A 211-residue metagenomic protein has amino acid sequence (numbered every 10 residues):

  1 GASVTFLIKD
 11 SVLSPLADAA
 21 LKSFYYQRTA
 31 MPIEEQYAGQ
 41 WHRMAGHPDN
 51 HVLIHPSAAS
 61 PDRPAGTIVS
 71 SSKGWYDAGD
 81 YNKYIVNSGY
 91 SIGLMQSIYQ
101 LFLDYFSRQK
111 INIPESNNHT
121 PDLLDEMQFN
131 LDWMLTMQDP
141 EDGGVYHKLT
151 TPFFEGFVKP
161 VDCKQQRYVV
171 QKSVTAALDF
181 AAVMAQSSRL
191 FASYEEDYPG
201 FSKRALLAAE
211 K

Functional and structural regions predicted by a protein language model:
G1-S23: Extended acidic/polar, glycine-enriched regions that form or flank non-catalytic beta-rich accessory modules
V12, I98-L101, W133, P140: Short loop/turn segments at secondary-structure transitions that flank enzyme active sites
Y25-N87, Q109-S188, S193-Y194, P199-E210: Extended ligand-binding groove/face enriched in aromatic
G93-L103, A182-R189: Short glycine/serine- and small hydrophobic-enriched flexible loop segments
